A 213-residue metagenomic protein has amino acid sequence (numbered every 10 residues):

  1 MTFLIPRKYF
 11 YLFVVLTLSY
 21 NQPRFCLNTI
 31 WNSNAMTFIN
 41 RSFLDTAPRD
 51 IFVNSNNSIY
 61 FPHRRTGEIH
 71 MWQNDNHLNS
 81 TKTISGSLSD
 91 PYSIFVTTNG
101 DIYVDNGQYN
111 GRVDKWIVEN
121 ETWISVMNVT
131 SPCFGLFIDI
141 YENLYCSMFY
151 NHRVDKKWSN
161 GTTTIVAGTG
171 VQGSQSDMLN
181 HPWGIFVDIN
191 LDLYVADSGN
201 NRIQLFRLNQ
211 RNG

Functional and structural regions predicted by a protein language model:
I5-S19: Cleavable N-terminal signal peptides of Sec/SRP-targeted secreted and luminal proteins
L18-Y20, I39-G67: Beta-strand-rich domains and repeat architectures in extracellular enzymes and scaffolds, especially beta-propellers
Y20-A47, N76-Y92, Y103, N120-P132 (+2 more regions): Gly/Pro-rich loop segments of beta-rich domains
V53-N56, V96-N99, I138-Y141, V187-N190: Residue-level detector of Asp-centered blade-edge/turn motifs that repeat once per structural unit in beta-propeller
N56, R64-R65, G107-Q108, F149 (+3 more regions): Short loop/turn segments immediately following the C-termini of beta-strands
S58-Y60, D101-V104, N143-C146, D192-V195: Conserved beta-propeller blade signature
F61-T83: Beta-propeller domains
G67-H70, N110-D114, H152-D155, T163 (+1 more regions): Structural signal for beta-propeller blades
